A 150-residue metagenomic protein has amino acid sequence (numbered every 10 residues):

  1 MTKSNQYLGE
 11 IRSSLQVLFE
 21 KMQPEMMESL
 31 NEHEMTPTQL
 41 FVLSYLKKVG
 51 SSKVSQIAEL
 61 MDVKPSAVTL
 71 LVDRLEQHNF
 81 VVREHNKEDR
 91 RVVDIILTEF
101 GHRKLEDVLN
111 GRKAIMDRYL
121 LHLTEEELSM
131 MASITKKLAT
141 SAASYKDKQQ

Functional and structural regions predicted by a protein language model:
M1-H33: N-terminal leader segment of winged-helix/HTH proteins
N5-I11, N110-Q150: Terminal interaction helix/tail motif
P24-K64, H78: N-terminal helix-turn-helix DNA-binding core of bacterial DNA-binding proteins
S44-K48, L109, K136: Short, locally clustered residues in the helix-turn-helix/winged-helix DNA-binding domain
V54-S55, S66, D73, V93: Residues within helix-turn-helix
D73-M130: Charged, amphipathic alpha-helical coiled-coil/dimerization segments
